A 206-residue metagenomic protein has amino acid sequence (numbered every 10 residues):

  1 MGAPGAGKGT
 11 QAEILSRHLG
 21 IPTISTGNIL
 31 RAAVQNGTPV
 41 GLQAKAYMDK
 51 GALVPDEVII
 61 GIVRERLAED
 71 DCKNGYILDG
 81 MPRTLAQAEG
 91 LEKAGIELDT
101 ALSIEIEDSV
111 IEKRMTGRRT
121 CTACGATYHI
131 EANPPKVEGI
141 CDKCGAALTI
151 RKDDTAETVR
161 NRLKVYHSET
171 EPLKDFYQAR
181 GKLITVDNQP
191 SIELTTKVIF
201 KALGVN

Functional and structural regions predicted by a protein language model:
M1-N206: Glycine-rich phosphate-binding loop of ATP-dependent small-molecule kinases
